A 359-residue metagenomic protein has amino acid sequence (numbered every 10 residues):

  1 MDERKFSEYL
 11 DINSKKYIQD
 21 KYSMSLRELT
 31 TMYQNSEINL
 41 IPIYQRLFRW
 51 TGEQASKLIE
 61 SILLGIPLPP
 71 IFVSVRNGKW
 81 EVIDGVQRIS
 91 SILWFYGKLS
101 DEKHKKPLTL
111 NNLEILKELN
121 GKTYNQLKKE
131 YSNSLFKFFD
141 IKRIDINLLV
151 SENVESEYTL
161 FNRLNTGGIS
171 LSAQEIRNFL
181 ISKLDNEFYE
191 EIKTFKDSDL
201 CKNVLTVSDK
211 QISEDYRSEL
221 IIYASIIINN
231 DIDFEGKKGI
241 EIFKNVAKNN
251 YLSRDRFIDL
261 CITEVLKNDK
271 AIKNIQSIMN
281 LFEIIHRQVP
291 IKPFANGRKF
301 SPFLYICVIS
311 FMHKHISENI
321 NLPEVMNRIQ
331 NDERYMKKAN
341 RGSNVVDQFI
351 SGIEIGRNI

Functional and structural regions predicted by a protein language model:
M1-K5, R27-S36, Y131-F136, E191-S198 (+2 more regions): Short, compositionally biased low-complexity segments
D2-E3, S7, D11-Y22, I43-E241 (+1 more regions): Basic- and aromatic-enriched surface patches that contact anionic nucleotides/nucleic acids
E3-N35, C261-L281, G342-V346: N-terminal capping/interface segment
Y33-Q34, L63, Q330: Alpha-helix boundary recognition
S36-N39, P69: A short alpha-helix capping/helix-coil boundary motif
L40-I43, T194-K210, Q276-A295: Short amphipathic alpha-helical segments and their helix-coil junctions
E219-I359: C-terminal subdomains that position terminal phosphate/3'-OH groups for nucleotidyl transfer/ligation, primarily on
